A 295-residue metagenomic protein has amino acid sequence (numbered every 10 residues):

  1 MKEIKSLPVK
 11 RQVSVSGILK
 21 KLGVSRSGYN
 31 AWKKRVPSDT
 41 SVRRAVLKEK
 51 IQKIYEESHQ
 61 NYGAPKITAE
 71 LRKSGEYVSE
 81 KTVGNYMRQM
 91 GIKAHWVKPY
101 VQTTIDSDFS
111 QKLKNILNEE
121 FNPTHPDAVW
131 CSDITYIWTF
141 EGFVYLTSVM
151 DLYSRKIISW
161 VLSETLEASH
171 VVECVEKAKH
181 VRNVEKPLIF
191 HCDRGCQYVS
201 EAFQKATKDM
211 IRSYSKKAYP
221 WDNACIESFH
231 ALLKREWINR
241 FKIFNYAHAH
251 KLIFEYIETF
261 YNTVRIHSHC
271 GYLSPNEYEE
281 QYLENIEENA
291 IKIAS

Functional and structural regions predicted by a protein language model:
M1, R26-H125, Y219, S274-E284: Basic, flexible linker segments flanking DNA-binding modules in nucleic acid-interacting mobile-element proteins
M1-S14, V46, K50-K53, A290-K292: Residue-centric detector for conserved, function-critical "anchor" positions in compact interaction modules
I4, I18-L19, Y29, I51 (+15 more regions): Mobile genetic element proteins and their domesticated derivatives, centered on retroelements and DNA transposons
S38, Y77, F121-N122, T139-F140 (+3 more regions): Conserved, non-catalytic sequence blocks in retroelement Pol enzymes and Pol-derived host proteins
T103-S107, C192-R194, S200-F203, Y214-R235 (+2 more regions): RNase H-like two-metal-ion nuclease catalytic core shared by retroviral integrases and related mobile-element nucleases
E119, P123-I158, E164: An active-site-proximal beta-strand-loop segment
W138, G142, W160-N183, V199: Active-site beta-loop-alpha junctions of metal-dependent nucleic acid enzymes, especially the RNase H-like/DDE
K208, L232-S295: C-terminal domain-tail junction helix/linker
